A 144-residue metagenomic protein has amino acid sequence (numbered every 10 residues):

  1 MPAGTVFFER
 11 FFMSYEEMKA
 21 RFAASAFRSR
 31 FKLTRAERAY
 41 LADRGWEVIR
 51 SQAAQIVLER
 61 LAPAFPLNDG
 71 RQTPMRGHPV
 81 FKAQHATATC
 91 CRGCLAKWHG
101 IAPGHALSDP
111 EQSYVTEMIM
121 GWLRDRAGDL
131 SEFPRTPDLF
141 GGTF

Functional and structural regions predicted by a protein language model:
M1-R10: N-terminal amphipathic/basic-hydrophobic helices that include classical n-h-c signal peptides and signal-anchor
F12-E59: Core of compact, soluble alpha-helical bundle domains
R35-E37, D43, L67, A127-F144: Short flanking/linker segments adjacent to small metal-binding domains or redox-active Cys/His motifs
L67-T87: Immediate flanking context of iron-sulfur cluster ligation sites
G93-T116: Iron-sulfur (Fe-S) cluster-binding segments and ferredoxin-like electron-carrier domains, especially [2Fe-2S]
P110-T136: Long, highly charged low-complexity segments enriched in Glu/Asp and Lys/Arg with interspersed Ser/Thr
